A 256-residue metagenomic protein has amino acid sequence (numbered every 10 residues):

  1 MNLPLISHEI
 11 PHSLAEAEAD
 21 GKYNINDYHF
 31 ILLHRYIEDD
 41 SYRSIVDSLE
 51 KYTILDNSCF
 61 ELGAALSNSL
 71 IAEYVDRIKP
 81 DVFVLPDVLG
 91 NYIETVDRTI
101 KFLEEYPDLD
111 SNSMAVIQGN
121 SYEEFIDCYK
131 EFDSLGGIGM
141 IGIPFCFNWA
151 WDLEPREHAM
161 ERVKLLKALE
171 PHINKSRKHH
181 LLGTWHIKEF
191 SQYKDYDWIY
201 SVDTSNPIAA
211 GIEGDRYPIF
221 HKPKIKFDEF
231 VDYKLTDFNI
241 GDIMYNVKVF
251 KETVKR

Functional and structural regions predicted by a protein language model:
M1-A17, S69-A72, V84, E104-P107 (+3 more regions): Alpha/beta catalytic cores of nucleotide-metabolism and tRNA/nucleoside-modifying enzymes
M1-D108: Non-catalytic, usually N-terminal nucleic-acid engagement modules in DNA/RNA processing proteins
N2, N24-N26, N57, N68 (+8 more regions): Detector for Asparagine
V75-V202, G211: Eukaryote-skewed repeat-based solenoidal scaffolds used as protein-protein interaction platforms, primarily
